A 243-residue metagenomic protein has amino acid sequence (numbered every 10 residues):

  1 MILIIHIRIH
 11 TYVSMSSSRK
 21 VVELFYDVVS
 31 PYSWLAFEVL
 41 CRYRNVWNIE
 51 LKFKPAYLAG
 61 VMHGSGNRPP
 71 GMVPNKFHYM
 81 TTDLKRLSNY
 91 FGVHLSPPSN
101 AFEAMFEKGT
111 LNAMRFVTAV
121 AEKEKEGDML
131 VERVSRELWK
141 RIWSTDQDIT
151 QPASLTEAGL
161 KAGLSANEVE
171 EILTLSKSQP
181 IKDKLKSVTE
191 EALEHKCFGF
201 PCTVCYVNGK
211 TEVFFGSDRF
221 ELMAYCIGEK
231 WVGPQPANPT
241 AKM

Functional and structural regions predicted by a protein language model:
I4-V13: Intrinsically disordered, low-complexity terminal segments enriched in Ser/Thr
S16-S17, G109: Short, flexible turn/loop "capping" segments at secondary-structure junctions
S17-S18, T82: Short hydrophobic "helix-edge" motifs at membrane interfaces and signal-peptide entry regions
S18-V22, D27-V29, L35-I49, R133-M243: C-terminal cap of thioredoxin/glutaredoxin-like
V28, W34-T145, P234, N238-A241: Structural alpha/beta surface segment adjacent to cysteine/selenocysteine redox centers across thiol/disulfide enzymes
